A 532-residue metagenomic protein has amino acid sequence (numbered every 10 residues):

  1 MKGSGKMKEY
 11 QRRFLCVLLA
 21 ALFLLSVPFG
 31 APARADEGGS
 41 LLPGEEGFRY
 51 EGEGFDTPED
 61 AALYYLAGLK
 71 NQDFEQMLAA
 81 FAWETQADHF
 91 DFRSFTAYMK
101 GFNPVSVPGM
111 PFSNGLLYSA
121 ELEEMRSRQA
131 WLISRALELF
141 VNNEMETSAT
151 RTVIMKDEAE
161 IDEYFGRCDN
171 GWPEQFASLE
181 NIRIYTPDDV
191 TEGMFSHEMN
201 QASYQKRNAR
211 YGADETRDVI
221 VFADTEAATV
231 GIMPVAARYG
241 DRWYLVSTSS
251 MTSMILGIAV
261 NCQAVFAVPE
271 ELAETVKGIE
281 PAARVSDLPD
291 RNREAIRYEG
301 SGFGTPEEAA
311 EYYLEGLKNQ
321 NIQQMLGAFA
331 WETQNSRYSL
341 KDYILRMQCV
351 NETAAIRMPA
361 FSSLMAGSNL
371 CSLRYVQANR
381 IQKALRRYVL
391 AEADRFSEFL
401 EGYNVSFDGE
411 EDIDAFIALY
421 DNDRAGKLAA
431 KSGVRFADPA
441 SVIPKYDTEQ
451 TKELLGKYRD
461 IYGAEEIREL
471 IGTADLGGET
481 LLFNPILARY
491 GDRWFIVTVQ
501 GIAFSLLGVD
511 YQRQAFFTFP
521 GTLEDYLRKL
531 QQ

Functional and structural regions predicted by a protein language model:
G5-L18: Bacterial N-terminal signal peptides that target proteins for export
L19-V27: Hydrophobic core
A35-N71, A79, W83-F90, G101-P104 (+5 more regions): Short, low-complexity N-terminal intrinsically disordered segments enriched in polar/charged residues
G39-L41, E45-F48, A159, G171-A177 (+8 more regions): Short beta-strand edge/turn micro-motifs at domain boundaries
Q76-L78, Q324-L326: Solenoid-repeat scaffolds in large eukaryotic assemblies
K100, P104-E198, E352-K452: Low-complexity, serine/threonine/proline-enriched polar segments
D218-A227, R468-G477: Short beta-strand segments that buttress and anchor functional surface loops
S247-S250, T448, G456-D460, R468-A474 (+1 more regions): Mature extracytoplasmic/lumenal regions of exported proteins
